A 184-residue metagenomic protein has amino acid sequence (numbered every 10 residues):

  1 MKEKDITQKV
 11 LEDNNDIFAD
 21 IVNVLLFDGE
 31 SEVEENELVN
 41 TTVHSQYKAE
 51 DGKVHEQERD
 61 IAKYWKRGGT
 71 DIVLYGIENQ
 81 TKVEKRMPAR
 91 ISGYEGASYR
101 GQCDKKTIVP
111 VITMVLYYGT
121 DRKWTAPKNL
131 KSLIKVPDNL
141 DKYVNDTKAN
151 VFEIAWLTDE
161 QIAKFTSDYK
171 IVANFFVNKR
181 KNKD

Functional and structural regions predicted by a protein language model:
M1-D184: Conserved single-residue anchors adjacent to enzymatic active/cofactor-binding motifs
